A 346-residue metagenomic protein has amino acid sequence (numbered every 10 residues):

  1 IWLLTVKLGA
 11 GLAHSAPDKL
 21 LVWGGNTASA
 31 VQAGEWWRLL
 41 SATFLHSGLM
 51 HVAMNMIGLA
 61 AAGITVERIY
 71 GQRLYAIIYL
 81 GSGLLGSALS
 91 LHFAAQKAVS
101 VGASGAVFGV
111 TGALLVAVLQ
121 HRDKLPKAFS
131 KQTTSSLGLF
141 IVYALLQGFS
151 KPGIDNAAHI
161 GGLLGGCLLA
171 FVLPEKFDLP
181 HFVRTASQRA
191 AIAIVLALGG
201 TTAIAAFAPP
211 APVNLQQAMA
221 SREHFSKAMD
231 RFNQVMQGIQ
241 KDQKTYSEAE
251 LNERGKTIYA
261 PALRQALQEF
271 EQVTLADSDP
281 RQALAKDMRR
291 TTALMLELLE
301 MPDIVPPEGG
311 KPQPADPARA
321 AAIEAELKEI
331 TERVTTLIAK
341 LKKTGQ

Functional and structural regions predicted by a protein language model:
I1-H224, R231, R254: A detector for small-residue-rich transmembrane helices and their helix-helix packing motifs
Q217-G345: Alpha-helical segments in soluble extracytoplasmic regions
